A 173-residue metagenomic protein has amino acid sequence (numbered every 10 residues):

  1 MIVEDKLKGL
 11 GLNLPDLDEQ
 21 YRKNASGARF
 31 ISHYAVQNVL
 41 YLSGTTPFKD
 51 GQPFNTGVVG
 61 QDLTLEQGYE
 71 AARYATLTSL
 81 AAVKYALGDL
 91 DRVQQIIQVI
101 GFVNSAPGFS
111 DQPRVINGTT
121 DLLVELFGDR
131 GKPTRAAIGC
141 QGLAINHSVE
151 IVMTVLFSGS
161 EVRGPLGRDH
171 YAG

Functional and structural regions predicted by a protein language model:
M1-L77, A81, Y85-I97, S105-G173: N-terminal presequence-like segments and the immediate start of the first folded domain
